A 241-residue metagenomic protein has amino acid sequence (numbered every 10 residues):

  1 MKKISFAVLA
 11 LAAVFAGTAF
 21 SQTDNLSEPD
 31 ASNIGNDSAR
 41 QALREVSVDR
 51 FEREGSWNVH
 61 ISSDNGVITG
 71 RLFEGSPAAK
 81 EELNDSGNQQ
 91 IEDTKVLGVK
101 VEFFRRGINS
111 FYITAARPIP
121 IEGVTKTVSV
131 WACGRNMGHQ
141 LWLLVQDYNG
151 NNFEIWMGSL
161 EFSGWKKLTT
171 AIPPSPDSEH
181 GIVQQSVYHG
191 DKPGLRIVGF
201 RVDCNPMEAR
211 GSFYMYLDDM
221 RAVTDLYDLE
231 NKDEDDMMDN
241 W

Functional and structural regions predicted by a protein language model:
M1-S5, Q22: Positively charged n-region of N-terminal signal peptides that target proteins for export
A7-V8, G134: Intrinsically disordered, low-complexity segments enriched in polar/charged small residues
V8-A16: Bacterial N-terminal signal peptides
S21-W241: Beta-rich carbohydrate-recognition modules and glycan-binding surfaces
